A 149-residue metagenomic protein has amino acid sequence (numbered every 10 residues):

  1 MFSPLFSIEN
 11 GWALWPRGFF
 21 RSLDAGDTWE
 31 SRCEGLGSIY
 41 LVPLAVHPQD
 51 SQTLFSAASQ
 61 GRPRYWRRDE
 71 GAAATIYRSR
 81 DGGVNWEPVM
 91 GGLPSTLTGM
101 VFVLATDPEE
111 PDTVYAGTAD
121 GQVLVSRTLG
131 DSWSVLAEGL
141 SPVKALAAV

Functional and structural regions predicted by a protein language model:
M1-V149: Extracellular glycan-interacting surfaces
